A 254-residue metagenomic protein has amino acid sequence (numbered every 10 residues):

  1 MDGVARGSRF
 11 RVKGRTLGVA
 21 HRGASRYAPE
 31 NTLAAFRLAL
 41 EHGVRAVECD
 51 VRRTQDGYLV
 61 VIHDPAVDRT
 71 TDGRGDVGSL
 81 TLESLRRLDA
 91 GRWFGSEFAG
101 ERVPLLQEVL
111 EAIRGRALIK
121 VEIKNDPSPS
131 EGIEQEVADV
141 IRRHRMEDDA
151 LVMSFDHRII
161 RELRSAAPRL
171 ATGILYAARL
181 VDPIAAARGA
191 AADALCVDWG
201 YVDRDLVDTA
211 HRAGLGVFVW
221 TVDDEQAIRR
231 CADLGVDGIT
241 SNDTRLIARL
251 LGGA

Functional and structural regions predicted by a protein language model:
M1-A254: Phosphate-group recognition and catalysis centered on beta-loop-alpha active-site segments
